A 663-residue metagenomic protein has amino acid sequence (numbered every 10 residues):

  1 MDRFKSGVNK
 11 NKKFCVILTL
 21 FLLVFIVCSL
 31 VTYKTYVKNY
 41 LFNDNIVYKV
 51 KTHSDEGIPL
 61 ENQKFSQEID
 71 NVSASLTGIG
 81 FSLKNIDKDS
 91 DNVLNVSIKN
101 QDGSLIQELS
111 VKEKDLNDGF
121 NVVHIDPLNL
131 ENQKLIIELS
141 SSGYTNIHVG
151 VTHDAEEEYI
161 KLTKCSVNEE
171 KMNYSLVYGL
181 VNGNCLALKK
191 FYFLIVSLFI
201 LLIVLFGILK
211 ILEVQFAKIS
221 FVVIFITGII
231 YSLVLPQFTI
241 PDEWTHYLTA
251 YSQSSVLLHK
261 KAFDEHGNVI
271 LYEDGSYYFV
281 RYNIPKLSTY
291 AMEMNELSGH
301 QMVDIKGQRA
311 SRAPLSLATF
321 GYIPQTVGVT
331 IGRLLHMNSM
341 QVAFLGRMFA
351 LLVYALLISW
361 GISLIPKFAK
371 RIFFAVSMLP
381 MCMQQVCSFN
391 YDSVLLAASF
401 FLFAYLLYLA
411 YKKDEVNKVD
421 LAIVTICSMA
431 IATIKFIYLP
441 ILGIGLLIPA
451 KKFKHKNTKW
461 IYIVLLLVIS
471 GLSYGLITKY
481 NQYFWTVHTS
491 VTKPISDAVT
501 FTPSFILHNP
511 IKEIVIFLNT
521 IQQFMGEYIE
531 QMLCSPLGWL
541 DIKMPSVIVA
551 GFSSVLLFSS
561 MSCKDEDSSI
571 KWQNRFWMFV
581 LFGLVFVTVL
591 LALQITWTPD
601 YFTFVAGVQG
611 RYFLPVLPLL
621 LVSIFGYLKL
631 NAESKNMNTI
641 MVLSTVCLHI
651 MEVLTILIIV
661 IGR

Functional and structural regions predicted by a protein language model:
M1-T32, A187-I229, I461-L466, I570 (+2 more regions): Start-transfer (signal-anchor) and selected internal transmembrane alpha helices of multi-pass inner/ER membrane
F14, V24-K99, E113-V122, D126-E131 (+1 more regions): Beta-sheet-rich sandwich/jelly-roll-like modules and their strand-loop junctions
N184-L188, H300-I305, G475-K564, R663: Membrane-lumen/periplasm interface segments of multi-pass, membrane-embedded glycan/lipid transferases
V204-G207, Q341-K367: Transmembrane-helix motifs of polytopic, lipid-linked glycan transferases
Q215-K218, M337-M340, S359-P380: Transmembrane-helix signature of polytopic, membrane-embedded enzymes that assemble or transfer cell-envelope glycans
V256-L345: Interfacial juxtamembrane loops and adjacent helix segments that form the catalytic/substrate-binding surfaces
Q384, D420-F436, I441-L447: Membrane-interface alpha helices of multi-pass inner-membrane proteins
Y405-E415, L439-S470: Perimembrane helix-loop-helix junctions
